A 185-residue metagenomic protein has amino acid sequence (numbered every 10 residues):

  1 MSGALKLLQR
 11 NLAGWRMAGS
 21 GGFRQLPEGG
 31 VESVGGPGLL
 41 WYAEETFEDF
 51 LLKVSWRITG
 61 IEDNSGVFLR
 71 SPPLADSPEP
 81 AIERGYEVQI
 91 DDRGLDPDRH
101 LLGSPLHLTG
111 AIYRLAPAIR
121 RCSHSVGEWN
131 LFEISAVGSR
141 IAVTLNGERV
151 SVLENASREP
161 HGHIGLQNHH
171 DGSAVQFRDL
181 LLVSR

Functional and structural regions predicted by a protein language model:
M1-R185: Carbohydrate-interacting regions of secretory-pathway proteins
